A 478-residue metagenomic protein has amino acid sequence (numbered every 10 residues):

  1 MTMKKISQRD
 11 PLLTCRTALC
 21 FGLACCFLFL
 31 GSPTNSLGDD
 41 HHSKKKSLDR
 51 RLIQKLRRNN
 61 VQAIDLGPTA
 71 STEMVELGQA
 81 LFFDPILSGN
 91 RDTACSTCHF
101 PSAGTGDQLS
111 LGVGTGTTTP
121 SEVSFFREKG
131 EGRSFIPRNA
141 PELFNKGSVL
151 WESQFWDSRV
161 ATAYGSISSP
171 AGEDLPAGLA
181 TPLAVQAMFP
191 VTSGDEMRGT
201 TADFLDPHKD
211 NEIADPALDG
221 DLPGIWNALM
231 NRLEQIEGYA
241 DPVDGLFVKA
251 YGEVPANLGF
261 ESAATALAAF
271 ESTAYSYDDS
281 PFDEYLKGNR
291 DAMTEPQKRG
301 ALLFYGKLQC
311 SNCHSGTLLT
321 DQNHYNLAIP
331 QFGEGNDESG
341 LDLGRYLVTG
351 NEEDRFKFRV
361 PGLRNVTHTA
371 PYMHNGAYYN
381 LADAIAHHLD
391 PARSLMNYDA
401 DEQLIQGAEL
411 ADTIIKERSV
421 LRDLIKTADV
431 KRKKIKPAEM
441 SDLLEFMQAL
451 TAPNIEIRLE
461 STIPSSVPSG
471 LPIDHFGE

Functional and structural regions predicted by a protein language model:
K5-F21: Bacterial N-terminal signal peptides that target proteins for export
A18-L30: Bacterial N-terminal signal peptides
N35-E478: Periplasmic c-type cytochrome electron-transfer domains
